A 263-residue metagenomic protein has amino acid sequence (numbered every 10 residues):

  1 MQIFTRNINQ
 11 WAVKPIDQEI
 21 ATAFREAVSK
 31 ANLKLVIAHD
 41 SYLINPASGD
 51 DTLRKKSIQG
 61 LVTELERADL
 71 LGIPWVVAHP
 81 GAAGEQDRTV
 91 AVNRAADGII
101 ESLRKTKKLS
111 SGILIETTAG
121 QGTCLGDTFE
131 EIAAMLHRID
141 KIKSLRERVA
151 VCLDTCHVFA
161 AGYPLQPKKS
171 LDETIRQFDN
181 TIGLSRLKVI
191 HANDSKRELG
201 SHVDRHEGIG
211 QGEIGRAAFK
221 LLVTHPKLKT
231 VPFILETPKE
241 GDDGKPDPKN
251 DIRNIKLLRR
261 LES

Functional and structural regions predicted by a protein language model:
M1-D40, I44-L65, S263: N-terminal pre-domain/capping segments
M1-I3, V36-D40, V76-A78, I113-I115 (+3 more regions): Hydrophobic faces of well-ordered beta-strands that scaffold small-molecule active sites in alpha/beta enzyme cores
F4-I8, D40-L43, G81-A83, E116-G122 (+3 more regions): Active-site beta-loop-alpha junctions enriched in small/polar residues
A12-I20, S48-G60, Q86-G98, T123-A134 (+3 more regions): Alpha-helix N-cap and loop-to-helix initiation/capping positions
I16-I37, E64-G72, L103-L109, H137-R148 (+2 more regions): Acidic (Asp/Glu)-rich catalytic clusters
L35, W75, D204-H206: N-terminal hydrophobic or amphipathic segments with adjacent small-residue motifs that include Sec signal peptides
P46-A150: Active-site acidic/histidine proton-transfer and metal-coordination neighborhood in alpha/beta enzyme cores
A133-S263: Histidine-acidic metal/acid-base catalytic patches
